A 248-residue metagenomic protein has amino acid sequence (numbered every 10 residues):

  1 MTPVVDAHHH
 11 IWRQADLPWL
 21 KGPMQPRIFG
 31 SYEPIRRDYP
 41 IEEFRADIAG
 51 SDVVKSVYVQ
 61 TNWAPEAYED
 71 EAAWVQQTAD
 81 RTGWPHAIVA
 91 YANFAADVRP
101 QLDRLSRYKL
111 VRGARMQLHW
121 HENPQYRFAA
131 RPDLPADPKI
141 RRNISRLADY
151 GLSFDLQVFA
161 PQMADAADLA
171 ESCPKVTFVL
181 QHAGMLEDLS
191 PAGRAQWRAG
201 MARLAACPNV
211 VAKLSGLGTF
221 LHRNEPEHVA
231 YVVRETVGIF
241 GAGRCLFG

Functional and structural regions predicted by a protein language model:
M1-G248: Helix-coil boundary/capping segments in enzymes
